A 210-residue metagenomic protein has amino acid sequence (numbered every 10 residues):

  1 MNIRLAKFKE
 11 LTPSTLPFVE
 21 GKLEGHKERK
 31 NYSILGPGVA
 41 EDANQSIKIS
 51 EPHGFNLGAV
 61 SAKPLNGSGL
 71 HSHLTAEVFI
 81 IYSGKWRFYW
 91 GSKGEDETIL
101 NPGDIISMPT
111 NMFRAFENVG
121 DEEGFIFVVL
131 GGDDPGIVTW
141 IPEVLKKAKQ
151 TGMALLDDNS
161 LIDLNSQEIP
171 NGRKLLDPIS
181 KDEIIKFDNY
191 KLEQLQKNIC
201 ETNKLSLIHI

Functional and structural regions predicted by a protein language model:
M1-H53, D158-I208: A short, N-terminal "cap"/entry segment at the start of jelly-roll beta-barrel domains of the cupin/DSBH fold
V39-N44, G58-S72: Conserved short histidine dyad/triad with adjacent acidic residue
Q45-E51, G67-H73, W90, E97-I99 (+1 more regions): Short histidine-centered beta-strand/loop micro-motifs that create catalytic or ligand/metal-coordination sites
L57-S61, V78, E97, I105-S107 (+1 more regions): Conserved hydrophobic/aromatic beta-strand scaffold that supports enzyme active sites
G58, N66, R87-W90, E95-T98 (+2 more regions): Ligand-binding pocket scaffold of soluble enzyme catalytic domains
S72-P102, M112: A short beta-strand-loop-beta hairpin characteristic of the jelly-roll/cupin
L100-V119, G131: Conserved metal-binding segment of the jelly-roll/cupin
A115-K186, Y190: Double-stranded beta-helix
